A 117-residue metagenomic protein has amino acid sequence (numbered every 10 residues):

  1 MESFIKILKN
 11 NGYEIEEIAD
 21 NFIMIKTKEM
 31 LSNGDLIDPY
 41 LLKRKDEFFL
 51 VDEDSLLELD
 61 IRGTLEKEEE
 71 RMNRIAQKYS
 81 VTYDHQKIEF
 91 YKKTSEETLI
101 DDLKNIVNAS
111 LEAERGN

Functional and structural regions predicted by a protein language model:
M1-D52: N-terminal ordered "arm"
E2-K9, N73-A76, I100, K104: Generic detector of well-ordered alpha-helical segments enriched in charged/polar residues, highlighting helical
K9-Y13, A76-Y83, V107, L111: Generic secondary-structure transition motif, activating predominantly at the C-termini of alpha-helices
N10-N11, N21, N33, N73 (+2 more regions): Detector for Asparagine
I15-I25, V81-I88, E112-N117: Short glycine-rich, low-complexity/disordered patches
K26-L31, D52-L59, Y91-E97: Secondary-structure transition/turn motif
L36-F90: Intrinsically disordered, low-complexity regulatory segments enriched in Ser/Thr/Pro and charged residues
E89-N117: Solvent-exposed, charged helical/coil patches that constitute nucleic-acid or partner-interaction surfaces
